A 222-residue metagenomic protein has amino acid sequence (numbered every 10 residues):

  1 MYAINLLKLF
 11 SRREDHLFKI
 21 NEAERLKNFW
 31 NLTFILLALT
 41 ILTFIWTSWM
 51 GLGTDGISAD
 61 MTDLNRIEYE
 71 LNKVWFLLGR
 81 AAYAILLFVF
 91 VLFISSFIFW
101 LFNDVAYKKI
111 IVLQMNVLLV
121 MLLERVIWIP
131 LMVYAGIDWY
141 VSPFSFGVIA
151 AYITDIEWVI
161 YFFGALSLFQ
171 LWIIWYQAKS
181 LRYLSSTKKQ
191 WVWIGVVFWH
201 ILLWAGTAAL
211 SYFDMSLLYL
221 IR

Functional and structural regions predicted by a protein language model:
M1-F18, L71-D104, E157-A178: Alpha-helical transmembrane segments and their immediate interhelical/interface regions in integral membrane proteins
M1-W75: N-terminal juxtamembrane cytosolic/stromal segments of multi-pass membrane proteins
N21-L39, K108-L122, K189-H200: Alpha-helical transmembrane segments and their helix-start/interface "positive-inside/aromatic belt" motifs in integral
F34-L42, L86, F90, I94 (+5 more regions): Lipid-exposed faces of alpha-helical membrane segments in multi-pass integral membrane proteins
S48-A59, P130-S142, F213-S216: Membrane-helix interface motif
Y69-S142: Alpha-helical transmembrane segments with an aromatic anchor "belt"
I111, N116-V196, G206: Hydrophobic alpha-helical transmembrane segments and adjacent short intramembrane/lumenal linkers of inner/organellar
A205-R222: Juxtamembrane boundary at the C-terminal end of a transmembrane helix
